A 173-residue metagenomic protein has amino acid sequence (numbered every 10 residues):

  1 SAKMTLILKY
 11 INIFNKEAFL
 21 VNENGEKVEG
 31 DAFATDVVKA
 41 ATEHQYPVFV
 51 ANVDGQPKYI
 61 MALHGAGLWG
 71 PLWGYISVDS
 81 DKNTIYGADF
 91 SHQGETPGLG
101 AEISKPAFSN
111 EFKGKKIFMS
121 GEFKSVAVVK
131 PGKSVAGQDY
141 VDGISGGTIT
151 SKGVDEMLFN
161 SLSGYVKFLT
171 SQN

Functional and structural regions predicted by a protein language model:
S1-N173: Flexible, solvent-exposed loop/hinge segments and secondary-structure transition points
